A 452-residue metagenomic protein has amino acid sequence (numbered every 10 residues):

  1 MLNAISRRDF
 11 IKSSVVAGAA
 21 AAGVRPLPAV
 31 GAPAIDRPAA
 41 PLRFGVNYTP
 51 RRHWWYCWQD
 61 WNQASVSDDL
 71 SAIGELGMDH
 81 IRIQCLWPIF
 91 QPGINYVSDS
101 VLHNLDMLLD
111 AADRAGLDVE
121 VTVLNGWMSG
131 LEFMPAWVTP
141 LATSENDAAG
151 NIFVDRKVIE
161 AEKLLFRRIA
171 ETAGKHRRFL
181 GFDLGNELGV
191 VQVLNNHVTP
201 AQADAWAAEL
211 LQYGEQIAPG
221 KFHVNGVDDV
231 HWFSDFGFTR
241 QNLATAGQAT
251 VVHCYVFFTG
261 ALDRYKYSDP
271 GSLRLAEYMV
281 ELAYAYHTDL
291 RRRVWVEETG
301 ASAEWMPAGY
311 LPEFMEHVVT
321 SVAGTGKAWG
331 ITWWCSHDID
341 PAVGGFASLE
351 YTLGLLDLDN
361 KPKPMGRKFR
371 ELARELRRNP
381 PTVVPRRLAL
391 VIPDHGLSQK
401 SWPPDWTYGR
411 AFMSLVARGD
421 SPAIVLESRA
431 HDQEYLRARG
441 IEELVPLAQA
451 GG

Functional and structural regions predicted by a protein language model:
L2-N3, D9-V30: N-terminal export signals
V15, L86, E187, C254-Y255 (+1 more regions): Flexible loop residues that form catalytic and substrate-binding hotspots at small-molecule/glycan-binding clefts
R37-N242, G247, I331: Active-site mouth of glycoside hydrolases
I89-F90, F258-T259, D340: Short glycine-rich, flexible loops that bind phosphorylated cofactors or substrates
N146-V158, S268-Y278, L355-D357: A short acidic, glycine-rich active-site loop that binds or catalyzes chemistry on phosphate/adenosine moieties
G189-H197, A261-Y267, L282-M315, V343-G344 (+1 more regions): Active-site clefts of carbohydrate-active enzymes
D204, G220-A303: Glycoside hydrolase catalytic-domain groove-lining segments
T325-A328, T332-G452: Aromatic-rich peripheral "rim/lid" segments of glycoside hydrolase catalytic domains that contact and position glycan
